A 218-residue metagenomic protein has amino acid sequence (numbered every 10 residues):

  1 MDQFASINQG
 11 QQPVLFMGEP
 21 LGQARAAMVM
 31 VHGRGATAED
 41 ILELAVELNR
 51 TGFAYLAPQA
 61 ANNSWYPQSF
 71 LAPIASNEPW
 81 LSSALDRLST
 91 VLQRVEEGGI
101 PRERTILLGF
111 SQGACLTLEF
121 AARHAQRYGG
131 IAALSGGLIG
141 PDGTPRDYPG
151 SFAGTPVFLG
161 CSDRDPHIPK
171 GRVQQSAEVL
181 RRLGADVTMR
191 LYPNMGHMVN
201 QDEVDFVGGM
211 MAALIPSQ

Functional and structural regions predicted by a protein language model:
D2-R102: Serine-hydrolase catalytic machinery in alpha/beta-hydrolase-like enzymes
I41-L44, T144-P145, P169-V179: Short alpha-helix in the alpha/beta-hydrolase fold that links the catalytic acid
L107-G109, L134, G160: Short beta-strand immediately N-terminal to the catalytic nucleophile in serine-hydrolase-like folds
L108-G113, T117: Gly/Ala-rich beta-loop-alpha elbow adjacent to hydrolase catalytic centers
L116-F120, D142: Hydrolases whose catalytic domains are alpha/beta-hydrolase-1, hotdog thioesterase, or metallo-beta-lactamase-like
Q126-I139: A conserved short beta-strand
F158-C161, D165: Short beta-strand/loop motif that positions the catalytic acidic residue of the alpha/beta-hydrolase fold
Q174-Q218: C-terminal catalytic histidine-bearing segment of alpha/beta-hydrolase fold enzymes
